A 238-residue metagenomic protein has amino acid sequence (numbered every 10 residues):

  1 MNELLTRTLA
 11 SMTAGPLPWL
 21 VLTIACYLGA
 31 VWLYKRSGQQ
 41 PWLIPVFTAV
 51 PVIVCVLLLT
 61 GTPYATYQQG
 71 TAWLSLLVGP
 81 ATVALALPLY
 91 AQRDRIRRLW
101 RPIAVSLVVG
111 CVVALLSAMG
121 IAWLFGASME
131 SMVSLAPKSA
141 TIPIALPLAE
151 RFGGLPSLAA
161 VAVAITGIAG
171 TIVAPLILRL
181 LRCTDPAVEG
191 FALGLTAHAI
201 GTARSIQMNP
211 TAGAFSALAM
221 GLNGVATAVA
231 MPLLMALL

Functional and structural regions predicted by a protein language model:
T6-T23, A30-Y90, R98-P102, S106 (+1 more regions): Helical membrane-embedded segments and adjacent short helical loop/helix-boundary regions of multi-pass membrane
G15, Y67, R101-I103, M129-E130 (+2 more regions): Short alpha-helical transmembrane interface motifs in multi-pass membrane proteins
P16-L20, R95-A118, A160-A169, A219-V225: Entry/N-cap segments of selected transmembrane alpha helices and their immediately preceding amphipathic helices
F47-L59, G79-V83, V105-S117, A136-L146 (+2 more regions): Small-residue-rich segments of transmembrane alpha-helices in multi-pass membrane proteins, especially helix faces
P88-I103, W123-L124, P147-I165, A236: Helix-loop-helix hairpins and the membrane-proximal interhelical loops of multi-pass alpha-helical transport proteins
V105-A145, T166-C183: Transmembrane alpha-helices that form the ion-translocation and gating core of multi-pass ion transport proteins
S131-L158, A164-I165, T184-L222: Alpha-helical membrane segments and immediately flanking helix-loop junctions that form or couple to the substrate/ion
V229-L238: Juxtamembrane boundary at the C-terminal end of a transmembrane helix
